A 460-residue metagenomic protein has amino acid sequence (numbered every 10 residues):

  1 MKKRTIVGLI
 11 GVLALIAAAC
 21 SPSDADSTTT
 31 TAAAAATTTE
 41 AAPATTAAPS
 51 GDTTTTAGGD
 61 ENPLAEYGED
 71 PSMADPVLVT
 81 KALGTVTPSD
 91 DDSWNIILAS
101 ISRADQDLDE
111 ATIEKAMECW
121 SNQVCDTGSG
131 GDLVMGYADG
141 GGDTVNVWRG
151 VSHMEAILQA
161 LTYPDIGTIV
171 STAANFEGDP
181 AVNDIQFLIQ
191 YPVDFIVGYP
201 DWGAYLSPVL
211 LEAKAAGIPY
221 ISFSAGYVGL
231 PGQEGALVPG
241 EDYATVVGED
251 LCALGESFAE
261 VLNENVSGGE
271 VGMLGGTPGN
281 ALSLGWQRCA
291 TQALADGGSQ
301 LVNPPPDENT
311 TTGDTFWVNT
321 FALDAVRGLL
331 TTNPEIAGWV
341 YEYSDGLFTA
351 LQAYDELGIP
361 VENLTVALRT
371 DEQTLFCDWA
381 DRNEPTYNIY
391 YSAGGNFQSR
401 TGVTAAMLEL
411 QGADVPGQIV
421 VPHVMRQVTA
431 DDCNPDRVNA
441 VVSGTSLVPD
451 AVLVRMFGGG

Functional and structural regions predicted by a protein language model:
I16-A19: C-terminal motif of bacterial Sec signal peptides marking the signal peptidase cleavage site
S21-T30: Bacterial lipoprotein signal-peptidase II cleavage site
A57-L133, L294-G297, G394-G460: Hinge/cleft segment of the Venus flytrap/periplasmic-binding protein
V77-G84, E118-H153, T245, E270-P278: Short beta-strand segments enriched in small/hydrophobic residues
Y137, L188, P192-D201, P219-S224 (+4 more regions): Periplasmic-binding protein-like
P208-A253, Q373-D381: Flexible loop/hinge segments that line or gate small-molecule binding clefts
I221-Q233, W339-N388: Venus flytrap/periplasmic-binding-protein-like
A244-V271, G285, T320-L323, T370-F376 (+1 more regions): Hydrophobic alpha-helical segments within soluble ligand-binding/sensing domains
